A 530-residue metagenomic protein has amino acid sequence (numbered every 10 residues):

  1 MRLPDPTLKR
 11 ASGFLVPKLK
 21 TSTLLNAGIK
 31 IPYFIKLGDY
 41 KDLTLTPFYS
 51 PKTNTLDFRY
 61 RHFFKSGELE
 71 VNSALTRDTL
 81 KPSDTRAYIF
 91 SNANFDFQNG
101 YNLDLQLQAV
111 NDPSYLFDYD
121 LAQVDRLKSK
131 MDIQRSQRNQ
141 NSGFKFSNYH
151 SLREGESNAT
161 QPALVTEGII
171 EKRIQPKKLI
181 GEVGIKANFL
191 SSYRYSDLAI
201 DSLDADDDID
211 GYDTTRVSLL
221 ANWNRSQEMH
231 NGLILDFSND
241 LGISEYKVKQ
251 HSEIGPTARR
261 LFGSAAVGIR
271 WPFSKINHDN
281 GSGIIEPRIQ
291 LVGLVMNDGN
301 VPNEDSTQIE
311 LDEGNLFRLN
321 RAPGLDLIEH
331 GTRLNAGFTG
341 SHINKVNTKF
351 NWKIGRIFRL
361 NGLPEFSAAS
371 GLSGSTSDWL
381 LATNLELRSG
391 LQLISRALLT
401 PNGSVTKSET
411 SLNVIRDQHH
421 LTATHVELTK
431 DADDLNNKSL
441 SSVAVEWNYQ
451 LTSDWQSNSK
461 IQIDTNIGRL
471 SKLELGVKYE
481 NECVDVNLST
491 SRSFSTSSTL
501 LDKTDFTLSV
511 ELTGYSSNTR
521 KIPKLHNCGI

Functional and structural regions predicted by a protein language model:
M1-I530: Outer-membrane beta-barrel proteins and related beta-barrel translocases across Gram-negative bacteria
